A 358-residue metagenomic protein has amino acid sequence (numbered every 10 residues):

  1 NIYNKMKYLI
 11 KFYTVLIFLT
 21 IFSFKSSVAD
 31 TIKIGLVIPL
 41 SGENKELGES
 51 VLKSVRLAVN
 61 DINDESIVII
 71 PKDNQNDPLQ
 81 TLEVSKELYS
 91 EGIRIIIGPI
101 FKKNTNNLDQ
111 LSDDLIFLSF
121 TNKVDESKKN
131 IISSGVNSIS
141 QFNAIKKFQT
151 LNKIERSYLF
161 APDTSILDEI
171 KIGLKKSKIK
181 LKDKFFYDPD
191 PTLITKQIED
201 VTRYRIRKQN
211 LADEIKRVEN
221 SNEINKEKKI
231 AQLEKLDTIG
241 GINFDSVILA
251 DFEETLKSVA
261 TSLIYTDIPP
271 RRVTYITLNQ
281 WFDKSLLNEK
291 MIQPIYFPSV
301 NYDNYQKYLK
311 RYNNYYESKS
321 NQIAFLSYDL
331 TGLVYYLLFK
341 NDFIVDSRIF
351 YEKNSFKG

Functional and structural regions predicted by a protein language model:
I2, L9, L16-F18, F24-G358: Extracytosolic ligand-binding ectodomains
